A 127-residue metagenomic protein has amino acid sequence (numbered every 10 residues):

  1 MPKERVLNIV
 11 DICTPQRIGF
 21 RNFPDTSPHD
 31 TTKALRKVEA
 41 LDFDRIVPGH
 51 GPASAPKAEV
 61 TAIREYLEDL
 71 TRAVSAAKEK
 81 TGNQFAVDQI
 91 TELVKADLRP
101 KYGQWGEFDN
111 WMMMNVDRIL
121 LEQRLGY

Functional and structural regions predicted by a protein language model:
M1-D69, A76: Metallo-beta-lactamase
A40-D42, A53-Y127: Accessory terminal helices/loops
